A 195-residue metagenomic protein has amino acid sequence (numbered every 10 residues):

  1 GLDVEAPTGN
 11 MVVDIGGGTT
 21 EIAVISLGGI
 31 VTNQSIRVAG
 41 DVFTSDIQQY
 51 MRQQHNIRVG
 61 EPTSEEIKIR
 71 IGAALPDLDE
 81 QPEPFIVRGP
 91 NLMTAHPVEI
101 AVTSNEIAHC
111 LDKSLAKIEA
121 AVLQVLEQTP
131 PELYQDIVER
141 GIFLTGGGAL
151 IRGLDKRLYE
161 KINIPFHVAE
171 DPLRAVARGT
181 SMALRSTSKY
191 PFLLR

Functional and structural regions predicted by a protein language model:
G1-V13, S181-R185, K189: Conserved phosphate-binding catalytic cores of ATP/NTP-utilizing and phosphoryl-transfer enzymes
V4-T32, D79, R152: Gly/Thr-rich phosphate-binding beta-strand-loop-beta motif of the actin/hexokinase/Hsp70
D14, I47, V122, L144 (+1 more regions): Residue-level signature of catalytic and energy-coupling elements of molecular machines, predominantly ATP/GTP-dependent
L27-D112: Phosphate-binding glycine-rich/basic clefts of nucleotide- and phosphate-handling proteins, predominantly
G60, S64, D79, M182-R195: Acidic, glycine/GT-rich loop-and beta-edge segments that sit at the periphery of enzyme/chaperone cores
C110-V138, A183-T187: Phosphate/ATP-binding catalytic cores across multiple sugar-kinase/actin-like superfamilies, primarily ASKHA
Y134-L158: Glycine-rich phosphate-binding loops at beta-strand->alpha-helix junctions
K156-S181, Y190-R195: Conserved phosphate-binding/catalytic loops in two-lobed NTP-binding clefts
